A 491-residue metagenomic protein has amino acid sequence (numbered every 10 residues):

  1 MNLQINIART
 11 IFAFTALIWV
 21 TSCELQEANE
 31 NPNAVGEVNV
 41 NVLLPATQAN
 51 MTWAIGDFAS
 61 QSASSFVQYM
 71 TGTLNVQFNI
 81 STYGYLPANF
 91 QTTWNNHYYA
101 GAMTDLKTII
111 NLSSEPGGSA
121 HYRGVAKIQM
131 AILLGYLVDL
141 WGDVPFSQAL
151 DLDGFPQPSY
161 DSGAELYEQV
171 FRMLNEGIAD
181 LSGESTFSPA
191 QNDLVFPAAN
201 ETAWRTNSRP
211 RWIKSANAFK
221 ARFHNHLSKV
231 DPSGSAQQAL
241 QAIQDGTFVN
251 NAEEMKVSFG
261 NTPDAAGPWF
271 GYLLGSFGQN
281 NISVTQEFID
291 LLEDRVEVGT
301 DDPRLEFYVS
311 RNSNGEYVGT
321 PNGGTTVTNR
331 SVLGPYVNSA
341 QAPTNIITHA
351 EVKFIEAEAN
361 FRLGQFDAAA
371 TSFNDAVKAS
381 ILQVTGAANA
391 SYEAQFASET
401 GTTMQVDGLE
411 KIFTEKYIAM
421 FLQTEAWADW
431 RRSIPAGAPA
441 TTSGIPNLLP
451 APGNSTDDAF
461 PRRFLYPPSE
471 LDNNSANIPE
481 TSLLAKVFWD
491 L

Functional and structural regions predicted by a protein language model:
M1-P32: Bacterial Sec-dependent N-terminal signal peptides
A8-R9, L44, K214: Alpha-helical transmembrane segments of integral membrane proteins
S22-C23, R209, R222, G299 (+2 more regions): Long, intrinsically disordered, low-complexity segments
C23-Q77, S81, A88, S114-P116 (+3 more regions): Membrane-proximal, proline-rich intrinsically disordered regions
E37-N41, G72-I355, A359-L382, Q405-L409: Structured, solvent-exposed acidic/aromatic patches
V377-V384, A388-A397: C-terminal beta-barrel architecture of Gram-negative outer-membrane proteins
